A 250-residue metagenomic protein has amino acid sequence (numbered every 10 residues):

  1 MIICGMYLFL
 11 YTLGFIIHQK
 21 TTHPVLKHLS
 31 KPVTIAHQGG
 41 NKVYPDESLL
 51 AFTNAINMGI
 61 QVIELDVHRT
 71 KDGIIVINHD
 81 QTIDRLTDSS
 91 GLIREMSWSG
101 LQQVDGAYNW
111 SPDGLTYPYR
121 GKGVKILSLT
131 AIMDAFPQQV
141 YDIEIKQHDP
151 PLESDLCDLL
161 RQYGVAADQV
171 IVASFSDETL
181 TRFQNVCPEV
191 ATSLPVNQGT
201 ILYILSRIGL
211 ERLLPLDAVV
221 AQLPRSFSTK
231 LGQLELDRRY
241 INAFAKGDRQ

Functional and structural regions predicted by a protein language model:
I2-G5, F9-T21, H79-A191, E211-R249: Metal-dependent phosphodiesterase/phospholipase catalytic core, i.e., the His/Asp/Glu-rich active-site region
I17-V33, G40, L49: N-terminal signal-anchor transmembrane helix
P32, G59-Q61, Q139, I171: The start of beta-strands in P-loop NTPase/AAA+ ATPase cores
T34-D46, T116-V124, S193, Q198-T200: Active-site mouth loops of central-metabolism enzymes
G40, V67-R69, T82-I83, Q147: Short, glycine/acidic-enriched loop or turn micro-motifs at the edges of active sites
Y44-N54, K125-T130, G199-L214: Short, acidic/polar
A51-R69, L214-A221: Catalytic domains of carbohydrate-active enzymes, especially glycoside hydrolases
